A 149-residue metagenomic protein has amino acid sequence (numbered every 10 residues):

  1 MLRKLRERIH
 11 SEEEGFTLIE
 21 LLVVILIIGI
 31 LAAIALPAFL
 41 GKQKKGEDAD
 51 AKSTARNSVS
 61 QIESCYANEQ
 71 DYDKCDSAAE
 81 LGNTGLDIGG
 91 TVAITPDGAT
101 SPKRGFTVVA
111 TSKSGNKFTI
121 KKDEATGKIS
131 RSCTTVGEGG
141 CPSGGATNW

Functional and structural regions predicted by a protein language model:
M1-F16: N-terminal leader/signal peptides at the extreme start of proteins
E12-F39: N-terminal single-pass transmembrane signal-anchor helix
G15-T17, T54, S60: Extracytoplasmic/periplasmic mature domains of Sec-exported, cell-envelope-associated bacterial proteins
V23, K45-G46, S53, S64-Y66: Hydrophobic side chains within alpha-helical segments
I25, K52, V59: Conserved catalytic core of two-component sensor histidine kinases
A33, G41-K44, S60, S64-A67: Regular, well-ordered alpha-helical segments
A38-R56: Aliphatic-rich helix starts adjacent to a transmembrane/signal segment
S60-W149: Periplasmic/extracellular, small/polar-rich flexible segments of pilin-like filament-forming proteins
